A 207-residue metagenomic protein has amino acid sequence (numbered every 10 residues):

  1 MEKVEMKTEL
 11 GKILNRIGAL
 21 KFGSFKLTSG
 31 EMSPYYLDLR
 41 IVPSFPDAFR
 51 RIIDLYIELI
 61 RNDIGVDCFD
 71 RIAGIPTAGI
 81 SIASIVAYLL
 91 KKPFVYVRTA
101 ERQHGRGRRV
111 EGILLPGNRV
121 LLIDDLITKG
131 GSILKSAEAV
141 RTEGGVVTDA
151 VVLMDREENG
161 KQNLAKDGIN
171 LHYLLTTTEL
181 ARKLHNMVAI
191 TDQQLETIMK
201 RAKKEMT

Functional and structural regions predicted by a protein language model:
M1-I123, G131-T207: PRPP-associated nucleotide enzymes
